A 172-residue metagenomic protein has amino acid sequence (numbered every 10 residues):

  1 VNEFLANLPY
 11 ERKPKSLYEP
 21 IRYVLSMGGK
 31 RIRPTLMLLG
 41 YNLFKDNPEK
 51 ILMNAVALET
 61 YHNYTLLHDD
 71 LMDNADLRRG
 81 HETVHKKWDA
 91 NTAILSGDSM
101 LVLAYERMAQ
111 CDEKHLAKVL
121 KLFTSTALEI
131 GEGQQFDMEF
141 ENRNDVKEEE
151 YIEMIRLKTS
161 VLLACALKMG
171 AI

Functional and structural regions predicted by a protein language model:
V1-P9: N-terminal amphipathic/basic leader segments beginning at the initiator methionine
Y10-I172: Mg2+-dependent prenyl diphosphate-binding active-site environment of isoprenoid biosynthetic enzymes
